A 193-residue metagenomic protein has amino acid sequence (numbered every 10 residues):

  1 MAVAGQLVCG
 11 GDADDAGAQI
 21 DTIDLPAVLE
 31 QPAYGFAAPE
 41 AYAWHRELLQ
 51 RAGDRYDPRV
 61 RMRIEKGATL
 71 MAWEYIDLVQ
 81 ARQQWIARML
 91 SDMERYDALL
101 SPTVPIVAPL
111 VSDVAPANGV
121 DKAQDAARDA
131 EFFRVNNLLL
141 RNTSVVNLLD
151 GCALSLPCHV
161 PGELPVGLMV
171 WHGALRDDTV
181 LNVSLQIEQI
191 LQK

Functional and structural regions predicted by a protein language model:
M1-A2, Q6, I76, A87 (+3 more regions): Structural helix-boundary/capping segments
M1-G35, D57, T69, E74 (+2 more regions): Gly/Ser-rich, acidic/histidine-flanked active-site/gating loops
A13-Q19, L48-R55, G67, A81 (+3 more regions): Change "in soluble alpha/beta enzymes" to "in soluble alpha/beta proteins
E30, Y34-P39, A115-A117, M169-W171: Short low-complexity, flexible loop/linker segments enriched in glycine and/or proline with clustered acidic
A33, D77, A108-L140: Short, surface-exposed loop/helix-turn segments at secondary-structure junctions that function as lids/hinges flanking
F36-L90, S155-P165: Short helix-loop capping/hinge segments that flank enzyme active sites or metal/cofactor-binding pockets
V104: Short glycine-/small-residue-rich Rossmann-like dinucleotide-binding loops
